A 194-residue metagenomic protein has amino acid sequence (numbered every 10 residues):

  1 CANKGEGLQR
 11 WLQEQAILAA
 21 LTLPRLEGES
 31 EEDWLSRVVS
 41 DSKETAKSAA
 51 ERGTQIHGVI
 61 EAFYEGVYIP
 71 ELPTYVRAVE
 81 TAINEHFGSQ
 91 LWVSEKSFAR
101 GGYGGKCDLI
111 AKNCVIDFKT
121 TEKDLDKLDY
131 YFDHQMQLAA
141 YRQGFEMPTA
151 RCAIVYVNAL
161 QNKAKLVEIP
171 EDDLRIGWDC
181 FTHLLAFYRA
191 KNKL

Functional and structural regions predicted by a protein language model:
C1-G104: Metal-dependent nuclease catalytic cores that hydrolyze phosphodiester bonds in DNA/RNA, characterized by
W92-N192: Mg2+/Mn2+-dependent nuclease catalytic core
